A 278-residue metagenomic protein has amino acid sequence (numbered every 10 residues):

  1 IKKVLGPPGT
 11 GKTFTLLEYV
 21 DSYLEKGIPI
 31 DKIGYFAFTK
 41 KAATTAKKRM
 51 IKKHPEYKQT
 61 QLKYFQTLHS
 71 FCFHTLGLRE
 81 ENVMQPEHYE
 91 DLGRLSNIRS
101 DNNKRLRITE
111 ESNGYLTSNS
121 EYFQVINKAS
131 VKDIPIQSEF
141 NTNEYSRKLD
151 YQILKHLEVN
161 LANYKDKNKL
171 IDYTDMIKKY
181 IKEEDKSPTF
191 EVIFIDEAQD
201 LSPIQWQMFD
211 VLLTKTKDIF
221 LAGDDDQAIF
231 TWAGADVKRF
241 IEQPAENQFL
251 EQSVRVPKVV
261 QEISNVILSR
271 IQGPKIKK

Functional and structural regions predicted by a protein language model:
I1-G6, F14-T15, K32, N103-F194 (+2 more regions): Accessory N-terminal region flanking or inserted into the helicase ATPase core in nucleic-acid motor proteins
I1-N82: P-loop NTPase Walker
P7-E18, F38-K41, Q199-K278: Conserved helicase motor core of SF1/SF2 NTP-dependent helicases
E18-E25, K48-K52, K178-D185, Q207-T214: Short, well-ordered alpha-helices that flank and scaffold nucleotide-derived cofactor binding pockets
Y35, F194, L221: Conserved SAM-binding loop
L62, E191-V192, I219: The start of beta-strands in P-loop NTPase/AAA+ ATPase cores
F71-S118, Y122: A basic- and aromatic-enriched beta-loop-alpha substructure that forms the phosphate/nucleotide- and DNA/RNA-contacting
